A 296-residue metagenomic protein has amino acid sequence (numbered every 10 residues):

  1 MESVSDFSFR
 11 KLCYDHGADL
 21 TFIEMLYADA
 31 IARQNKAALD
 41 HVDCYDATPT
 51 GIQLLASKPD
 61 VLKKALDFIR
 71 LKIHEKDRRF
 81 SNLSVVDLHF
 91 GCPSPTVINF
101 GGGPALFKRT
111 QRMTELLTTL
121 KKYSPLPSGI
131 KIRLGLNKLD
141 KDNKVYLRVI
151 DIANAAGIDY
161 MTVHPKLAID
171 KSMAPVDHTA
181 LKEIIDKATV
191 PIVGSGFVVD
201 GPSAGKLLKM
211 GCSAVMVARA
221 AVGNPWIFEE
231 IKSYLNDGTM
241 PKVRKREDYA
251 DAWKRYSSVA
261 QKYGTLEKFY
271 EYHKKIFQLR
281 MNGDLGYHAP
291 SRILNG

Functional and structural regions predicted by a protein language model:
M1, L26-A28, L55-S57, G91-P93 (+4 more regions): Active-site beta-loop-alpha junctions enriched in small/polar residues
E2, F7-S8, D15, Y123-P125 (+4 more regions): Alpha/beta catalytic cores of nucleotide-metabolism and tRNA/nucleoside-modifying enzymes
S3-R79: Glycine-rich, positively charged N-terminal anion/phosphate-binding segment
D15, K63-G102, T110-I192, G205-C212: Alpha/beta enzyme core
T21-F22, G51-Q53, D87, G129 (+2 more regions): Conserved beta-strand positions in the central sheet of alpha/beta enzyme cores
A30, P95, N224: Short glycine-rich, flexible loops that bind phosphorylated cofactors or substrates
V42, L106-F107: Short clusters of hydrophobic/aromatic residues that line enzyme substrate/ligand-binding pockets
L54, P104-A105, M173, P241: Pocket-edge positions in alpha/beta enzyme catalytic cores
